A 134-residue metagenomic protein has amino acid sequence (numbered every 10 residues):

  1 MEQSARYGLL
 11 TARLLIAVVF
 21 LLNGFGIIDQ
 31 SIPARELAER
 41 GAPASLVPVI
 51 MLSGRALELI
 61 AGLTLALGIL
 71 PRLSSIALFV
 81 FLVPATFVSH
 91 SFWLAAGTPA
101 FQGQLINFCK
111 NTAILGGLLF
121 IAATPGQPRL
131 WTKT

Functional and structural regions predicted by a protein language model:
M1-I32, S45-A56, I60, L67-T134: Extended, low-polarity transmembrane helix blocks
R35-G41: Cytosolic, membrane-interface loops and tails of multi-pass inner-membrane proteins
